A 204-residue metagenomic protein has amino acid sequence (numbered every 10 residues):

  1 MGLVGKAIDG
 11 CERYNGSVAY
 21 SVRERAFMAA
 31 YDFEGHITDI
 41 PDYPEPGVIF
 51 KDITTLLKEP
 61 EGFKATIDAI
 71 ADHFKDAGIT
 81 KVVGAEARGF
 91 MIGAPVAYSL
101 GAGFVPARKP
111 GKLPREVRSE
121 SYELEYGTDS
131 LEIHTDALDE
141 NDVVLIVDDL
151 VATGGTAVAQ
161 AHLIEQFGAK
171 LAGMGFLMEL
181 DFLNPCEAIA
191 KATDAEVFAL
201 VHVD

Functional and structural regions predicted by a protein language model:
Y20, R25, A29, F33-G35 (+1 more regions): PRPP-dependent phosphoribosyltransferase catalytic core
Y20-I79: Active-site-facing substrate-recognition patch
I79-E86: Short glycine-rich phosphate-binding loop at a beta-alpha junction
T80, D142, A172: Conserved acidic residues
M91-L100: Short Gly/Thr/Asp-enriched flexible loops that form oxyanion-binding sites at enzyme active sites
A102-V144: Short, glycine/charge-rich flexible loops or terminal/linker lids adjacent to PRPP-binding catalytic cores
D149, G154: Conserved G/P- and acidic residue-centered "switch" motifs that form tight phosphate/ATP-binding loops in soluble
